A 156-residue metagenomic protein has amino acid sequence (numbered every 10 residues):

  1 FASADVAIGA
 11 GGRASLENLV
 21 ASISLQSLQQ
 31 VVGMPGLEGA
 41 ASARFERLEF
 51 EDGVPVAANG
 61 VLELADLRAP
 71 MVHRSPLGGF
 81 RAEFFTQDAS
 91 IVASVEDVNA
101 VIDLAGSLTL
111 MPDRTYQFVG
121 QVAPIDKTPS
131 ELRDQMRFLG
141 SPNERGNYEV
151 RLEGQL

Functional and structural regions predicted by a protein language model:
F1-G36, S42: N-terminal beta-strand/beta-hairpin edge segment
A2, S22-Q30, R68-H73, V101-A105 (+1 more regions): Short, surface-exposed beta-strand/loop "edge" segments at domain boundaries and coil↔beta transitions
R13-L19, D52-L62, V92-E96, R114-A123: Short, well-ordered strand-loop elements centered on a beta-strand within folded domains, enriched for acidic residues
Q30-M34, M71, A93-V95: Outer-membrane beta-barrel domain signature
P35-L37, D52-V56, Q87, V98 (+1 more regions): Solvent-exposed loop and beta-edge segments used for protein-protein assembly and interaction
E46-E51: Outer-membrane beta-barrel proteins
G53-I91: Short helix-loop boundary/capping segments
G78-L156: Extended terminal
